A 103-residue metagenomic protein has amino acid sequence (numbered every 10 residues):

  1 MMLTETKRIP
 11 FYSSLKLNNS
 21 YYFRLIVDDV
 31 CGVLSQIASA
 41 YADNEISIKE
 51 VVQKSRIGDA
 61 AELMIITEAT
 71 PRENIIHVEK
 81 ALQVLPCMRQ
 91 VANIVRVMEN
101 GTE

Functional and structural regions predicted by a protein language model:
M1-E103: A conserved regulatory-domain signal marking ACT and ACT-like small-molecule sensing domains and adjacent regulatory
